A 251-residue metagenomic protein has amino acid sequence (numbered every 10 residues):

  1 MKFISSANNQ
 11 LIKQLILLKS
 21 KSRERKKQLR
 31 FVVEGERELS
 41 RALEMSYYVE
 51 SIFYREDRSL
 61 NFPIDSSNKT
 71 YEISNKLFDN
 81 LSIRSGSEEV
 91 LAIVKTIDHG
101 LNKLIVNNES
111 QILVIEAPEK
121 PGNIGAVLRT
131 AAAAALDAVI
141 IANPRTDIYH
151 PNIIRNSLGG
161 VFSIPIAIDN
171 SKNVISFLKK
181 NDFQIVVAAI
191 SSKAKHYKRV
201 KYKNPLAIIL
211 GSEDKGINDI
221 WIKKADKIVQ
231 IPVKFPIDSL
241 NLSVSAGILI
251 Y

Functional and structural regions predicted by a protein language model:
M1-R58, R145-T146: Boundary-proximal intrinsically disordered activation/regulatory segments immediately upstream of a helical core
K2-S6, Y71-S74, I164-V174: Short acidic-hydrophobic, aromatic-tinged amphipathic segments that line or gate anion-handling sites
G35, E119-V127, L240-S245: Amphipathic alpha-helical repeat scaffolds
E44, H99-K193: RNA substrate-binding interface of SAM-dependent RNA methyltransferases
T70-K95: Glycine/small-residue-rich loop that forms an oxyanion/phosphate-binding "nest" at active or ligand-binding sites
I73-S74, E116-A117, A142-N143, P165 (+1 more regions): Short beta->alpha connector loops at strand-helix junctions that form conserved, small/polar/Pro-enriched
A133-A134, I148, I153-G160, D219-Y251: Structured adenosyl-cofactor binding patch, chiefly the S-adenosyl-L-methionine
V187-I237: Active-site/ligand-binding-proximal alpha/beta "capping" segment
